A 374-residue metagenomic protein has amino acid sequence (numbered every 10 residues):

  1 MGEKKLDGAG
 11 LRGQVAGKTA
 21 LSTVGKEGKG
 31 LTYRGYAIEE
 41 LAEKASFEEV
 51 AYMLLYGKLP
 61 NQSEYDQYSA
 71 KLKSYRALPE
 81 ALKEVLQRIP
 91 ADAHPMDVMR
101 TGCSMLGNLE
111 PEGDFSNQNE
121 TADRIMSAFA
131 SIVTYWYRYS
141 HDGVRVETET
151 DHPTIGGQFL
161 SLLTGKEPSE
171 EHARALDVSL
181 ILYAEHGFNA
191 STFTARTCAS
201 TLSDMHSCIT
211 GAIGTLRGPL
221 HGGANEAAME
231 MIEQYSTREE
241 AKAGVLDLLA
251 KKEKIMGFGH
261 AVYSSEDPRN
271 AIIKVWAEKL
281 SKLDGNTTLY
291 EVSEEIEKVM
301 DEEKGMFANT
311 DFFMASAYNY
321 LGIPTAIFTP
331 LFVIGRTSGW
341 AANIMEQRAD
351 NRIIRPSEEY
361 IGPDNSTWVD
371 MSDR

Functional and structural regions predicted by a protein language model:
M1-R374: Non-transmembrane, aqueous-exposed alpha-helical and coiled segments at domain scale
